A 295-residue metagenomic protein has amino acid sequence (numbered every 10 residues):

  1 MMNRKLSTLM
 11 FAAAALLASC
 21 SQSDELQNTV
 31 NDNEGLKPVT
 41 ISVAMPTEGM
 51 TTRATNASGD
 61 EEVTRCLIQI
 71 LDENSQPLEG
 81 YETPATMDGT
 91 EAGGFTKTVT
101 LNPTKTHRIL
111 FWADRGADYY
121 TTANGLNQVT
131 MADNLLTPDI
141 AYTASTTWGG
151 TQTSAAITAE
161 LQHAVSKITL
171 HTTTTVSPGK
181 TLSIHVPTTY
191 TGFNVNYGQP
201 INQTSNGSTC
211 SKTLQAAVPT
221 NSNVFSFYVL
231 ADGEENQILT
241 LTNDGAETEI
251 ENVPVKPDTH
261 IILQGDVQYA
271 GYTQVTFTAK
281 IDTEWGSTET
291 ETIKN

Functional and structural regions predicted by a protein language model:
M2-T8, L17-N295: Sec-type signal peptide cleavage vicinity
